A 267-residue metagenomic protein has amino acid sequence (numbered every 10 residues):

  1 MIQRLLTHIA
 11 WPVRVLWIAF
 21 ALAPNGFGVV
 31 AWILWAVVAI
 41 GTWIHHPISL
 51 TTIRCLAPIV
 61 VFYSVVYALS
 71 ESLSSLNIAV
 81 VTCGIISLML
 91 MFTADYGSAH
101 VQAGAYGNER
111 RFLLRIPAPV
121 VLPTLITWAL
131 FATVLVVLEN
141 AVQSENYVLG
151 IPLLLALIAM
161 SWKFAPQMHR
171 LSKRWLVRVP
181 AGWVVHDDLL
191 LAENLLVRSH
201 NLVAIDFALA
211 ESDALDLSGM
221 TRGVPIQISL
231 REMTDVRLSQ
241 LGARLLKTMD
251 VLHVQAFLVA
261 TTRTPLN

Functional and structural regions predicted by a protein language model:
M1-H8, T42, S74-V134: N-terminal membrane-targeting/pre-transmembrane regions
M1-L73: Membrane-anchoring hydrophobic segments
V29-V37, N77-S87, L149-I158: Hydrophobic core segments of alpha-helical transmembrane domains in multi-pass membrane proteins
F62-L69, L90, S229-N267: Terminal and domain-flanking low-complexity segments
A103-V177: Anionic N-terminal interaction surfaces
K173-D188, L195: Polybasic phosphoinositide-binding surfaces of eukaryotic membrane-targeting domains
W183-V185, N194-S212: Phosphoinositide-dependent membrane-docking surfaces
D213-L238: Short, surface-exposed polybasic-and-hydrophobic patches located at secondary-structure transitions
